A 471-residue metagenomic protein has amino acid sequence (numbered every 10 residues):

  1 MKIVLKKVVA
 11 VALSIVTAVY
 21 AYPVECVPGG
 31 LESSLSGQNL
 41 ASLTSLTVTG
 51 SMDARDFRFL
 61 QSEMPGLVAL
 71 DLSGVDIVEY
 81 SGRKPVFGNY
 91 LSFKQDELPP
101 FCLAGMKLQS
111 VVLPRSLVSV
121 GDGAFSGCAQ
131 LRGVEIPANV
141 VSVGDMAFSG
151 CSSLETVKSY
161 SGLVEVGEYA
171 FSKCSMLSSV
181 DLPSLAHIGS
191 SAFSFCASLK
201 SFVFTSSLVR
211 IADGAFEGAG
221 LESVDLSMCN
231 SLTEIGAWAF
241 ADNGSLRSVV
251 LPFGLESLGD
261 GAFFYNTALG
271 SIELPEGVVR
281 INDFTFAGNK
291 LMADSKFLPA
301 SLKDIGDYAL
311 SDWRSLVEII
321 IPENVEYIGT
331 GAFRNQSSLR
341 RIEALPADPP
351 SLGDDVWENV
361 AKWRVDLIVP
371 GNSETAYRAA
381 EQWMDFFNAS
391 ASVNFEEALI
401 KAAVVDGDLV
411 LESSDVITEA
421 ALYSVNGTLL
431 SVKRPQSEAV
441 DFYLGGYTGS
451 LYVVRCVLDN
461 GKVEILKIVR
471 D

Functional and structural regions predicted by a protein language model:
M1-V9: Bacterial N-terminal signal peptides that target proteins for export
A10-A18: Bacterial N-terminal signal peptides
V19-L35: Boundary/junction segments of secreted and surface-exposed precursor proteins
Y22-V27, T44-M52, L67-D96, M106-S119 (+12 more regions): Structural signature of tandem-repeat unit edges
L31-N39, R55-S62, G123, S159 (+5 more regions): Short, T/G/N/S-enriched strand-turn elements that build extracellular solenoid repeat scaffolds
P100-F101, G121-A124, G144-A147, G167-A170 (+8 more regions): Consensus positions within tandem repeat domains that build extended binding/scaffold surfaces
N372-S392: A recurrent domain-boundary module in secreted/ectodomain proteins
E396-D471: C-terminal outer-membrane/trafficking sorting elements
